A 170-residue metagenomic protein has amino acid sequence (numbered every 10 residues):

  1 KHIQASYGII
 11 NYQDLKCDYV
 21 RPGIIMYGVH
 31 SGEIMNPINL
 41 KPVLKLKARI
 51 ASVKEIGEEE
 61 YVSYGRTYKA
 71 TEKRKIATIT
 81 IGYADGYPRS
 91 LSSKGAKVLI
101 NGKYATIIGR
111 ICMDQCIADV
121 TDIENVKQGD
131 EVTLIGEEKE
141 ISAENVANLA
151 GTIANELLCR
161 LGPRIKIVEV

Functional and structural regions predicted by a protein language model:
K1-V170: Active-site anion/phosphate-binding pocket segments in diverse small-molecule metabolic enzymes
